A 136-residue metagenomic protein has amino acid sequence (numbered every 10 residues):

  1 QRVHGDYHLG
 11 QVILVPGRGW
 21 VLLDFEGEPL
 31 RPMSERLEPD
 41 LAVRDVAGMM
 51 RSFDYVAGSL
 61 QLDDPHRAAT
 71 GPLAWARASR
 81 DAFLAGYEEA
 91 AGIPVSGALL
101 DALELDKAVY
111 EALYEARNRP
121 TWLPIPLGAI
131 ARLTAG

Functional and structural regions predicted by a protein language model:
Q1-D40: Active-site acidic catalytic loop and adjacent metal/ATP-binding pocket of ATP-dependent phosphoryl transfer enzymes
H8-L9, L14, L105-V109, L113-L127 (+1 more regions): Helix-rich, typically C-terminal accessory recognition domains appended to large enzymatic cores
G27-A90, L105-P120: Active-site activation/catalytic loop segments of kinase-like enzymes and analogous catalytic loops in related
G71-R80, I125-G136: Short secondary-structure subsegments characteristic of cysteine-rich extracellular domains
E89-I93, A135: Secondary-structure boundary motif
I93-L103: All-alpha amphipathic helical-bundle segments outside canonical DNA-binding/catalytic cores that form hydrophobic
